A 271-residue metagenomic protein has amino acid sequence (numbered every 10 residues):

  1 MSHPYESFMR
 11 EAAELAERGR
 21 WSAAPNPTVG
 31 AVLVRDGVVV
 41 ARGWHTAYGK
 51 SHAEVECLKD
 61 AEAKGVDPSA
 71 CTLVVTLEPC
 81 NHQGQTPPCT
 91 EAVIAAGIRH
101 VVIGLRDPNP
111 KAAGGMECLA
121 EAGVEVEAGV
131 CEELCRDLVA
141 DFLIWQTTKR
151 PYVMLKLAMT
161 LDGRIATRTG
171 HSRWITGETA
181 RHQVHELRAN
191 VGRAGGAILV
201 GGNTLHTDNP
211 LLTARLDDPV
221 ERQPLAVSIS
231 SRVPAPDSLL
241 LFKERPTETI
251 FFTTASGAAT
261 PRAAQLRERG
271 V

Functional and structural regions predicted by a protein language model:
P4-A24, F142-W145: Short, basic/aromatic recognition patches
A24-N26, V66-A70, E221: Short helix-terminating capping/connector loops at secondary-structure junctions
P25-T28, Y152-V153: Short, small/polar residue-rich loop motifs at catalytic or cofactor-binding pockets
V29-G37, L157-A158: Short beta-strand scaffold segments in enzyme catalytic cores
L33-L134, L225, R245, I250-G257: Zn2+-dependent cytidine deaminase-like catalytic core
V139-Y152: Flexible, polar/acidic helix-loop-strand segments at domain edges
I144, M154-V271: Active-site ligand-binding patch in enzyme domains
